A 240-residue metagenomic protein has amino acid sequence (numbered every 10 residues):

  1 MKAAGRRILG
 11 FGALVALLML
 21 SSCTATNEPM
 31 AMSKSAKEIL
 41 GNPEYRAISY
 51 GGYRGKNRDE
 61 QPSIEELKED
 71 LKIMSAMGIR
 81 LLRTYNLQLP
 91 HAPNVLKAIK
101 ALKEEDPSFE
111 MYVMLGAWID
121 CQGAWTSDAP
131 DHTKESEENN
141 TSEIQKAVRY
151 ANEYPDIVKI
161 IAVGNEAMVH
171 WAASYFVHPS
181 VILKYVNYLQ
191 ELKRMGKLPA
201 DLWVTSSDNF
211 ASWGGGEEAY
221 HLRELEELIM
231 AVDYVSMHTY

Functional and structural regions predicted by a protein language model:
M1-G12: Bacterial N-terminal signal peptides that target proteins for export
S21-S22: C-terminal motif of bacterial Sec signal peptides marking the signal peptidase cleavage site
L40-G116, W125, N140: N-terminal carbohydrate-binding/catalytic regions of secreted carbohydrate-active enzymes
Y45-A47, L81, S108-M114, V158-A162 (+2 more regions): Structural preference for beta-strand elements that scaffold enzyme active sites
G51-Y53, L87, G116-Q122, V163-E166 (+2 more regions): Active-site beta-loop-alpha junctions enriched in small/polar residues
L89-P93, H132-V148: Glycine-rich anion/phosphate-binding loops
K97-K100, I119-E138, V169-V177: Surface-exposed, active-site-proximal loop segments in enzymatic domains
E137-N139, K159, M168, A173-Y240: Noncatalytic carbohydrate-binding groove/subsite architecture in carbohydrate-active enzymes
